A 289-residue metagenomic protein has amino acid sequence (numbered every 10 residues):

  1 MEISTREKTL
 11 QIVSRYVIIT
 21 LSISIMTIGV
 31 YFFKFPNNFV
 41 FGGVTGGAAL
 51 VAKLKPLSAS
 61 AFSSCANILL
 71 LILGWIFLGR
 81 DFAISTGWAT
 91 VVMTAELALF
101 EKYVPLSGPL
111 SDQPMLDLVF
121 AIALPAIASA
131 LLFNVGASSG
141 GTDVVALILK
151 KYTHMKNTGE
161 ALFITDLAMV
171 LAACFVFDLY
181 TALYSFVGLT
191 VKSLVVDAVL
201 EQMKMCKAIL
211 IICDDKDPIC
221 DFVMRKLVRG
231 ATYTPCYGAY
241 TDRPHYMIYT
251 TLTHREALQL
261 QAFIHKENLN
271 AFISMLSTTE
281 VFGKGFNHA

Functional and structural regions predicted by a protein language model:
E2-D214: Core subunits and conserved enzymes of cellular information-processing and envelope-translocation systems across
S4, L54, P125-I127, K151-M155 (+4 more regions): Positively charged, small/polar-rich N-terminal and surface patches that mediate targeting and assembly and bind
